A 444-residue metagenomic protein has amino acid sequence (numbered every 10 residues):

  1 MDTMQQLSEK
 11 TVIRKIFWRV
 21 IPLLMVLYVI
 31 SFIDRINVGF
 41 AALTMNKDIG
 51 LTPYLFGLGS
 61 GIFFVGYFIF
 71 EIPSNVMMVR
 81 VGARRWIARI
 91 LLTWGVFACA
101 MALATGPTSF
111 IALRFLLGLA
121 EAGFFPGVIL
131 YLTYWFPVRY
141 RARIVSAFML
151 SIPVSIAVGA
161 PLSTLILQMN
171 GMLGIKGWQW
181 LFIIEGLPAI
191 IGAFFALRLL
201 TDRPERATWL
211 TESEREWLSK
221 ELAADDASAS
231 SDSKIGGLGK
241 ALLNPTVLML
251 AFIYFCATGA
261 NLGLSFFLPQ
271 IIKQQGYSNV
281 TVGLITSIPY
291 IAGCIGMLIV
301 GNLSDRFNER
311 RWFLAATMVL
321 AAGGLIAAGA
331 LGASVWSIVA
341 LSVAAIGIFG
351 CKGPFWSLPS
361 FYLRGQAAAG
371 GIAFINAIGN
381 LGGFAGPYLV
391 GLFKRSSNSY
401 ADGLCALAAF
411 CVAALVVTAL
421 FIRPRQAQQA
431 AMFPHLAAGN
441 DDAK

Functional and structural regions predicted by a protein language model:
R19-P53, G159-S163, L264-P269, G386: Extracytoplasmic
V38-G39, G239-M297, K352, W356 (+1 more regions): Extracytoplasmic gate region of multi-pass secondary transporters
G50, G82, L103-S109, A120 (+3 more regions): Helix-breaking motifs and short loop linkers at transmembrane-helix boundaries and internal kinks in secondary membrane
I69-T108: Conserved MFS/SLC helix-loop-helix module at the cytosolic interface between two early adjacent transmembrane helices
V79-L91, D305-M318: Cytoplasmic membrane-interface "Motif A"-like loop-to-helix N-cap segments of 12-TM Major Facilitator Superfamily
L113-L150: Cytoplasmic helix-loop-helix junction between adjacent transmembrane helices in 12-TM secondary transporters
R143-L167, P188-A189, N376-G386: Glycine-rich segments within core transmembrane alpha-helices of 12-TM secondary carriers
R310-L358: C-terminal transmembrane helical hairpin of 12-TM major facilitator-type secondary transporters
